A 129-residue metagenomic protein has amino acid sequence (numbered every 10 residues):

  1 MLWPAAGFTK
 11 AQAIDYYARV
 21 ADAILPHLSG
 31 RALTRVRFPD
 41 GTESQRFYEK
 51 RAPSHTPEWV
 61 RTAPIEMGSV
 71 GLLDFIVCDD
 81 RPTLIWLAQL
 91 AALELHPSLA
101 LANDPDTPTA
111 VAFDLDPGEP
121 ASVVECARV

Functional and structural regions predicted by a protein language model:
M1-T109: Active-site loop/lid in soluble adenylation, ligation, and acyl-transfer enzymes
I14, L101-R128: A charge-rich, low-complexity, intrinsically flexible signal that marks solvent-exposed coils, linkers, repeats
R19, R128-V129: Long, highly charged amphipathic alpha-helices
